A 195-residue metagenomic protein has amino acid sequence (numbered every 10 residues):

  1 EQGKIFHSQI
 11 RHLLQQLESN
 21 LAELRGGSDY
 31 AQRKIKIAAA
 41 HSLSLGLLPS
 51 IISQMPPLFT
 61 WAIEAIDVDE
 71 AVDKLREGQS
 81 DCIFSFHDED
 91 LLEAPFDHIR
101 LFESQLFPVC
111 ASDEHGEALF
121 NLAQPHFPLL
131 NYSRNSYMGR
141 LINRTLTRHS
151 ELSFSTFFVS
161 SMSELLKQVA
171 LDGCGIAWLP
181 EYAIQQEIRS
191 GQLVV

Functional and structural regions predicted by a protein language model:
E1-Q16, G27: Basic, amphipathic "hinge/linker" alpha-helix immediately C-terminal to the N-terminal HTH DNA-binding motif
L21, G26-I35, A123-H126: Immediate post-signal peptide segment of exported/extracytoplasmic ligand-binding proteins
Q32-L92, V159: Central regulatory/effector-binding core of bacterial HTH transcription factors
S42-G46, D69-E70, S136-Y137, E164-L165 (+1 more regions): Short alpha-helical
I66-F127, R134, A183: Acidic, Gly/Pro-rich loop/turn segments at junctions of secondary structure
D67-V68, R76-Q79, F86, I142-N143 (+1 more regions): Hydrophobic hinge/microswitch elements
G116, H126-S150: Secondary-structure junction motif
